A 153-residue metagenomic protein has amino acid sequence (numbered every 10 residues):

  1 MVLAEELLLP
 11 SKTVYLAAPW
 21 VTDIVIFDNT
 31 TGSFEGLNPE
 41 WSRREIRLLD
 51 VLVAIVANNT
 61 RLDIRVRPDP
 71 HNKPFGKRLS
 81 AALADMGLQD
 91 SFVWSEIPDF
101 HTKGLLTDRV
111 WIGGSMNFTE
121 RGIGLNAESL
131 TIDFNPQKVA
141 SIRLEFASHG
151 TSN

Functional and structural regions predicted by a protein language model:
M1-A4: A Trp-anchored, charged/polar loop motif used as the substrate-binding/catalytic surface of acyl/ester-handling
E6-L88: Primarily the HKD phosphodiesterase
S11, H101-T102: Short, surface-exposed beta-edge/turn micro-motifs
D90-V93: Short, conserved active-site loop motifs that form the nucleotide-linked donor/cofactor pocket
S95-D99, G124: Short solvent-exposed loop/turn micro-motifs enriched in small/polar/acidic residues
T102-L106, L130-T131: Short beta-strand scaffold segments in enzyme catalytic cores
G104-T107, W111-G114: Short hydrophobic-aromatic micro-motifs
I112-N153: Signature of lipid phosphatidyltransferase scaffolds
